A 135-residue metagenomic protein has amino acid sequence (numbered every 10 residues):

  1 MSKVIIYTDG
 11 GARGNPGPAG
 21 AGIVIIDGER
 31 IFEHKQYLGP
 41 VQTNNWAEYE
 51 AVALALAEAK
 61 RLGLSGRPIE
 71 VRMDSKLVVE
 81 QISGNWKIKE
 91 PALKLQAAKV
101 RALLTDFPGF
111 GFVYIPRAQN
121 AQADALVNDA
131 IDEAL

Functional and structural regions predicted by a protein language model:
M1-W46, E58-L62: RNase H-like nuclease fold core
G11-N15, A53-L135: RNase H catalytic domain
W46, E50-L54: Short amphipathic alpha-helical face segments that pack within enzyme cores and frequently flank/anchor catalytic
